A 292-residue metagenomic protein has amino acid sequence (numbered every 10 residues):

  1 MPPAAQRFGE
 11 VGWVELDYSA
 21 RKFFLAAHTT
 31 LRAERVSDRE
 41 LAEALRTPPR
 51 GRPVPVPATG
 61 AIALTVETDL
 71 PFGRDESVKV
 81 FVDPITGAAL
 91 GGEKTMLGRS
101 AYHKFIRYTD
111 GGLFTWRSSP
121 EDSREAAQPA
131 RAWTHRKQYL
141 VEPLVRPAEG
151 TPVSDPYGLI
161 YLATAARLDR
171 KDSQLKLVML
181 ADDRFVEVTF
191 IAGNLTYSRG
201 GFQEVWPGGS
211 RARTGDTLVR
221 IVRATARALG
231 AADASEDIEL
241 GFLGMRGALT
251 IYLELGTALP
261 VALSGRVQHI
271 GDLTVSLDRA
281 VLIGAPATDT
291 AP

Functional and structural regions predicted by a protein language model:
M1-G112, R167-P292: Acidic, serine/threonine-rich low-complexity disordered tracts
T95-L175: A charged, solvent-exposed segment within the mature domains of Sec-exported extracytoplasmic proteins
